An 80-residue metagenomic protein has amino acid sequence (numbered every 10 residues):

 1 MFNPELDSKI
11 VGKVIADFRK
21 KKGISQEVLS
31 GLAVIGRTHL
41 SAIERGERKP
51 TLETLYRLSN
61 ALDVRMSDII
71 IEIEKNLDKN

Functional and structural regions predicted by a protein language model:
M1-K21: A short, Lys/Arg-rich alpha-helix, primarily the initiator
F2-P4, D68-N80: Short, charged recognition helix plus adjacent turn of helix-turn-helix-like nucleic-acid-binding domains
I15, Q26, R37, L52-L55: Helix-turn-helix DNA-binding elements, focusing on the entry/boundary residues of the two helices that contact DNA
R19, S30, S59: The alpha-helix within a helix-turn-helix
G23-A42: Short alpha-helical DNA-recognition segment
E53-D68: DNA major-groove recognition helix of helix-turn-helix/homeodomain DNA-binding modules
